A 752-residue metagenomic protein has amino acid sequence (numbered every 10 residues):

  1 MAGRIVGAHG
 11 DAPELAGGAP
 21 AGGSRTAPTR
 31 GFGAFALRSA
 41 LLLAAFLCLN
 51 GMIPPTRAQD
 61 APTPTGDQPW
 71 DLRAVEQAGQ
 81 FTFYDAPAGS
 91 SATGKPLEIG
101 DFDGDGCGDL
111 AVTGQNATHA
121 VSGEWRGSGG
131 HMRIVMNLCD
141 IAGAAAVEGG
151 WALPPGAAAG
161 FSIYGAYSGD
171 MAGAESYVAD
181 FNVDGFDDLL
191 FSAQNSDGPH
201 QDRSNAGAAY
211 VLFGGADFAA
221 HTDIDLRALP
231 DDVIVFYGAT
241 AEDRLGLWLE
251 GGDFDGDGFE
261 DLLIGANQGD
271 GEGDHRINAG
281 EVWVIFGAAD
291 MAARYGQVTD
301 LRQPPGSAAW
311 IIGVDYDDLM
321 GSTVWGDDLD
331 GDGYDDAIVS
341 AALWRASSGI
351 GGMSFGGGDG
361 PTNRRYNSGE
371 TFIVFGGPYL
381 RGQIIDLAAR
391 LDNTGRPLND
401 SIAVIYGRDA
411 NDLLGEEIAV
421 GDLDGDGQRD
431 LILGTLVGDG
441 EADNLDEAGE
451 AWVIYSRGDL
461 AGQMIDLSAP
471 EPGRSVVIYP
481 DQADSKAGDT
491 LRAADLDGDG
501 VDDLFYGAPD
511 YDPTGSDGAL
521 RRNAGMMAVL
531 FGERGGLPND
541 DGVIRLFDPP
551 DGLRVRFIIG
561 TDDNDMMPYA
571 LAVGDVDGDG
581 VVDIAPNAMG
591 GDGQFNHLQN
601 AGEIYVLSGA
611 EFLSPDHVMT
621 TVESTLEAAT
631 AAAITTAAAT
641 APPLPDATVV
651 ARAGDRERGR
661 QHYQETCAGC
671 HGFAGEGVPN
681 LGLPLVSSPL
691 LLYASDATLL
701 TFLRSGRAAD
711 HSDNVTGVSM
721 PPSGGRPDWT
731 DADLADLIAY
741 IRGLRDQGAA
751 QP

Functional and structural regions predicted by a protein language model:
Q59-S91, H131-M171, V211-R244, E281-L319 (+5 more regions): Blade-edge motifs of beta-propeller repeat domains
G94-C107, T113, G173-F186, S192 (+8 more regions): Beta-propeller blade termini
V112-N116, F191-N195, I264-Q268, V339-L343 (+3 more regions): Recurrent small/Gly-Pro-centered beta-turn motifs in extracellular repeat architectures
N116-G123, N195-H200, G269-G273, W344-S348 (+4 more regions): Short glycine/acidic-enriched loop and turn motifs that connect beta-strands
A570-V576, V581-E623: Blade-level signature of beta-propeller repeat domains, shared across WD40, Kelch, NHL, RCC1 and BNR/Asp-box propellers
A633-H662, P752: Electrostatic cytochrome c docking/interface patches
R652-V678, L700-T701, S705: Sequence/structural segment immediately N-terminal to covalent heme-attachment motifs in c-type and related
V678-P689, S705-A735, I741-L744, A749-P752: Axial heme c-ligation environment in periplasmic c-type cytochrome domains
